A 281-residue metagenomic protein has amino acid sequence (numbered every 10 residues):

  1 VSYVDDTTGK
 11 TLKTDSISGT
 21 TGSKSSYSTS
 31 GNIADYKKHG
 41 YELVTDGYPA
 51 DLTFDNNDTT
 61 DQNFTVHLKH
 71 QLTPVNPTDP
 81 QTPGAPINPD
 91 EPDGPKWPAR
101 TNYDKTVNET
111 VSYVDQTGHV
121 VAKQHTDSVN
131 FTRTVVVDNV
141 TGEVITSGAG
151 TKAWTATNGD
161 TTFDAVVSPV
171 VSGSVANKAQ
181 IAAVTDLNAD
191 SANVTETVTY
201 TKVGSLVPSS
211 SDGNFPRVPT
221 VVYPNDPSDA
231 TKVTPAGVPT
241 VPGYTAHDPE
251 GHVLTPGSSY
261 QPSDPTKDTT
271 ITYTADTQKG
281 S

Functional and structural regions predicted by a protein language model:
V1-S281: Extracellular modular ligand-binding repeats in secreted and cell-surface proteins
